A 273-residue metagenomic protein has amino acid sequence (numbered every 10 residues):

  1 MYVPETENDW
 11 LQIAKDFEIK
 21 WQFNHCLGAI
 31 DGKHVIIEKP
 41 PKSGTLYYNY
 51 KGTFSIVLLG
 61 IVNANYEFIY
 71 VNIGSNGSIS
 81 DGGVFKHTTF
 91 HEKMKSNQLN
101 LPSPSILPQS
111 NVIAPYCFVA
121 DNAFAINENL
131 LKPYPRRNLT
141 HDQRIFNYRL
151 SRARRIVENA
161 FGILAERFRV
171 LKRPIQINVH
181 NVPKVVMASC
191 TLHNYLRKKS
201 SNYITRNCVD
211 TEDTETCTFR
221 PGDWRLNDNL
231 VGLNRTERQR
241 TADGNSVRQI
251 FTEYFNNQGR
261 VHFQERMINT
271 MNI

Functional and structural regions predicted by a protein language model:
M1-I273: Short, polybasic Lys/Arg-rich linear motifs in disordered N-terminal/cytosolic regions
